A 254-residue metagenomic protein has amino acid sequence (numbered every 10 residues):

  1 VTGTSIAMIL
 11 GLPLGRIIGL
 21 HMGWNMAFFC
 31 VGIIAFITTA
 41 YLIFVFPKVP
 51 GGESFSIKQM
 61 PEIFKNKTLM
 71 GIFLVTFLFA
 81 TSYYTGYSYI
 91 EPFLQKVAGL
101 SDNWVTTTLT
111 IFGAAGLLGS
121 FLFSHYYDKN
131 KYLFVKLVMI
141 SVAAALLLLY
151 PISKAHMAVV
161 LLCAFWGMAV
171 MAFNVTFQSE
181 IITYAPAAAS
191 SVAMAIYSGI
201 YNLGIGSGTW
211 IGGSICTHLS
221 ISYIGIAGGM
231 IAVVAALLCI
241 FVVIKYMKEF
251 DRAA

Functional and structural regions predicted by a protein language model:
V1-F46, Y89, F93: Helix-loop-helix hairpin linking two adjacent transmembrane segments in secondary transporters
G3-L12, T38, F112, Y197-I205 (+1 more regions): Structural signature of transmembrane alpha-helices in multi-pass secondary transporters
L20-G32, S214-V233: A membrane-interface helix-boundary motif in multi-pass transporters
V45-I72: Juxtamembrane intracellular "pre-TM" segments in multi-pass secondary transporters
L69-T110, A114: Extracytoplasmic gate region of multi-pass secondary transporters
G119-K131, C216: Helix-to-loop junctions at the C-terminal end of transmembrane segments in multipass secondary transporters
Y132-F177: C-terminal transmembrane helical hairpin of 12-TM major facilitator-type secondary transporters
T183-I221, G228: A late C-terminal transmembrane helix in Major Facilitator Superfamily
